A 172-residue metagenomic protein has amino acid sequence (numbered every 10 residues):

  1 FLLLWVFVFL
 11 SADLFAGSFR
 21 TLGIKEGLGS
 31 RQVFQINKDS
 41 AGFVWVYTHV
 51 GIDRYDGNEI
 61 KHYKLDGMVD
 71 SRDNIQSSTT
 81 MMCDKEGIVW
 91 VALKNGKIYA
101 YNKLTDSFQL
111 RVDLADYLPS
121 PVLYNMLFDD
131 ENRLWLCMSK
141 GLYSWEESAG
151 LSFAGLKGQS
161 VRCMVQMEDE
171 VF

Functional and structural regions predicted by a protein language model:
F1-F172: Carboxylate-rich, polar loop motifs that coordinate divalent cations or form catalytic acidic clusters
